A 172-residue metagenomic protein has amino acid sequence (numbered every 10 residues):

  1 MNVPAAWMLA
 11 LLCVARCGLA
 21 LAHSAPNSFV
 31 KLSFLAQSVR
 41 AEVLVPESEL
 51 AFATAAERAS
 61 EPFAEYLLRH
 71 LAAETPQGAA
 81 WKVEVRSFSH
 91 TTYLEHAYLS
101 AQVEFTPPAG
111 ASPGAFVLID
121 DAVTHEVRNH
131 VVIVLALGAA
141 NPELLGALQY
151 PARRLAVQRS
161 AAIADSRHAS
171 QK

Functional and structural regions predicted by a protein language model:
M1-A6: Positively charged n-region of N-terminal signal peptides that target proteins for export
L9-A10, A20: Cleavable N-terminal signal peptides
A10-C13, P142: Short amphipathic alpha-helical patches
A15-C17: N-terminal signal peptide c-region/cleavage motif recognized by signal peptidases
A20-K172: N-terminal soluble domains immediately following signal/targeting peptides that reside in extracytoplasmic
